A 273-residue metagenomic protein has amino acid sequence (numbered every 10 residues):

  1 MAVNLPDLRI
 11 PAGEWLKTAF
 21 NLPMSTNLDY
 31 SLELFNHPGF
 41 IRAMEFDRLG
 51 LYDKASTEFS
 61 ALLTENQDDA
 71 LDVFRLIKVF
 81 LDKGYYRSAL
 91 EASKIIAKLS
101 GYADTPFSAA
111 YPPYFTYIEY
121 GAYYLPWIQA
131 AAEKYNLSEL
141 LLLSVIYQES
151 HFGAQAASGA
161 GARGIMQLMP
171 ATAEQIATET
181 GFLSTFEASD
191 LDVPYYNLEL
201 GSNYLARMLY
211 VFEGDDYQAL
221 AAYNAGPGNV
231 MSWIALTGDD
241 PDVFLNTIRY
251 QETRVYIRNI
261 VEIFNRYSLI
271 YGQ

Functional and structural regions predicted by a protein language model:
M1-L16, D29-S31, K54, A61-Q273: Catalytic glycan-binding domains that act on GlcNAc-containing polysaccharides
D29-A61: Alpha-helical segment of the N-proximal tetratricopeptide repeat
